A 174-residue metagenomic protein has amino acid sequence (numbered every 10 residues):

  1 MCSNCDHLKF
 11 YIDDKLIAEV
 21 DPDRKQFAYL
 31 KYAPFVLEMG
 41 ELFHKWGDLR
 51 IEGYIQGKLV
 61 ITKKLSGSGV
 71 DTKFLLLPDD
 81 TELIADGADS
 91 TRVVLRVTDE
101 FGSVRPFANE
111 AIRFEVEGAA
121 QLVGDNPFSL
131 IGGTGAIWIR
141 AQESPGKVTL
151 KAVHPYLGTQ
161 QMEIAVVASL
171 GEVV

Functional and structural regions predicted by a protein language model:
M1-I61, D99: Long hydrophobic segments that form regular secondary structure
M1-S3, L77, A88-P106, I112 (+2 more regions): Beta-strand-rich structural segments
K15-E19, A108-A119, D125, M162-E163: Short, well-ordered beta-strand segments
K25-L30, E117-G132: Low-complexity "stalk/linker" and mucin-like segments enriched in Ser/Thr/Pro/Ala/Gly
P34-F43, F128-E143: Short, hydrophobic beta-strand segments
H44-D48, A88-S90, P145-K147: Extracellular Ig-like/FN3 beta-sandwich strand-entry sites
G57-G69, G158-A168: Edge beta-strands of extracellular beta-sandwich domains
S68-D86: Low-complexity, acidic Ser/Thr/Pro/Gly-rich terminal tails and inter-domain linkers that flank the onset of structured
